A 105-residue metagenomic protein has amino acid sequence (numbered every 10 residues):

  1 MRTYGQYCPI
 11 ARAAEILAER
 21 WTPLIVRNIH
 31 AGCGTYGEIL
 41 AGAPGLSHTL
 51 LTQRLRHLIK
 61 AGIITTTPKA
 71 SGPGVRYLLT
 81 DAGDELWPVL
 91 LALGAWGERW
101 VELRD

Functional and structural regions predicted by a protein language model:
Y7-T49: N-terminal helix-turn-helix DNA-binding core of bacterial DNA-binding proteins
A18, A70-A92: Basic, amphipathic "hinge/linker" alpha-helix immediately C-terminal to the N-terminal HTH DNA-binding motif
L55-R56: Short, hydrophobic-biased segments on the C-terminal half of alpha helices that form "recognition helices"
G62: Glycine-centered, phosphate/nucleic-acid-interacting loop/turn motifs that mediate DNA/RNA or nucleotide
T66: Short beta-strand "wing" residues that participate in macromolecule-binding interfaces
E85-D105: Amphipathic alpha-helical dimerization/coiled-coil segments that flank or bridge DNA-binding/regulatory modules
